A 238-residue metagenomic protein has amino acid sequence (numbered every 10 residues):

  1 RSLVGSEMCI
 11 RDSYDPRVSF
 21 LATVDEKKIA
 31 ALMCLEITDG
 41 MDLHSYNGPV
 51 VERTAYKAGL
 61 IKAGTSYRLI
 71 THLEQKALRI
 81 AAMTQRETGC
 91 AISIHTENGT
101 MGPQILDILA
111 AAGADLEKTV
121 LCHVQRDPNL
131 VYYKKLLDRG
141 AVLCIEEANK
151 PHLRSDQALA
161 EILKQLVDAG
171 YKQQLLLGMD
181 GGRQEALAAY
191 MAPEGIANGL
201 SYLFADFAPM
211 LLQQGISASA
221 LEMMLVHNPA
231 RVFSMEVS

Functional and structural regions predicted by a protein language model:
R1-I10: Single conserved hydrophobic/aromatic residue that forms the stacking wall/gate of nucleotide- or nucleobase-binding
R11-Y14, S66, E97-G99, V124-D127 (+2 more regions): Active-site beta-loop-alpha junctions enriched in small/polar residues
A31-R53, A160-K172: Short amphipathic alpha-helices and their capping/turn segments at secondary-structure boundaries
H44-P128: Divalent metal-binding pocket/active-site signature
Q85, L143, D180, L221 (+1 more regions): Divalent metal-coordination and catalytic microenvironments
L121-D127, E146-Q165: Active-site glycine- and acidic-residue-rich loops that bind and position anionic ligands or nucleotide-like cofactors
E146-E147, Y171-E194, L221: Short acidic/histidine-rich active-site segments
S201-S238: Mid-to-C-terminal alpha-helical segments outside catalytic/metal-binding sites
